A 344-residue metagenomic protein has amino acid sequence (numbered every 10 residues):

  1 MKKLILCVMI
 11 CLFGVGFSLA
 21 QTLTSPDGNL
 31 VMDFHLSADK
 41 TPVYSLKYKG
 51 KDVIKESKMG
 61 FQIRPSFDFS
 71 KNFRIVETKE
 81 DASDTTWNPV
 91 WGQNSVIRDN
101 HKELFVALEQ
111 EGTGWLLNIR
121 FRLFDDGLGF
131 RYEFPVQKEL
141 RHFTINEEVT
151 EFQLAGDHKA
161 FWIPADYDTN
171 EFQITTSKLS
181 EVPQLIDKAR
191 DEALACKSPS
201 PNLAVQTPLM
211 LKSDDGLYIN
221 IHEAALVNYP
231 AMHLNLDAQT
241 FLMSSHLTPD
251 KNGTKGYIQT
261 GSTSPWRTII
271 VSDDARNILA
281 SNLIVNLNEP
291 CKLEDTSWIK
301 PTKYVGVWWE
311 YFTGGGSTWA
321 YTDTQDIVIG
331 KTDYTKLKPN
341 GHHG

Functional and structural regions predicted by a protein language model:
M1-T22: Bacterial Sec-dependent N-terminal signal peptides
G16-F17, K40, A320: Hydrophobic alpha-helical segments
T22-L293: N-terminal accessory beta-strand-rich subdomains and adjacent acidic, glycine-rich linkers that precede catalytic cores
K255-H343: An acidic-aromatic substrate-binding cleft motif
